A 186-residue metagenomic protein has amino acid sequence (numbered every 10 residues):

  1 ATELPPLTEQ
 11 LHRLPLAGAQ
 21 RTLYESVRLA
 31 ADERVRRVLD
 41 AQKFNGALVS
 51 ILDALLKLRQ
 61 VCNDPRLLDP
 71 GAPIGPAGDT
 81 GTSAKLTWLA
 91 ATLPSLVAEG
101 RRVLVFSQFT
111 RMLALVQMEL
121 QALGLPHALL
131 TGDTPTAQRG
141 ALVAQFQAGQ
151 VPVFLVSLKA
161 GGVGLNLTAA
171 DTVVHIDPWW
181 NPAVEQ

Functional and structural regions predicted by a protein language model:
E3-L29, L39-L165, A169: Conserved Helicase C-terminal RecA-like lobe
D32: Feature captures the FAD/FMN-dependent oxidoreductase FAD-binding
V35: Glycine-rich phosphate-binding loops of NTPases
L89, W180-N181: Short linear interaction motif-like sites in intrinsically disordered regions of transcription factors
T131-D133, I176-W179: Short beta->alpha connector loops at strand-helix junctions that form conserved, small/polar/Pro-enriched
A160, W179-W180: Flexible, active-site-proximal loop/turn residues at the rims of small-molecule/cofactor binding pockets and catalytic
V173: Short conserved active-site loop signatures built around small residues
P182-Q186: Conserved SF2 helicase motif VI
